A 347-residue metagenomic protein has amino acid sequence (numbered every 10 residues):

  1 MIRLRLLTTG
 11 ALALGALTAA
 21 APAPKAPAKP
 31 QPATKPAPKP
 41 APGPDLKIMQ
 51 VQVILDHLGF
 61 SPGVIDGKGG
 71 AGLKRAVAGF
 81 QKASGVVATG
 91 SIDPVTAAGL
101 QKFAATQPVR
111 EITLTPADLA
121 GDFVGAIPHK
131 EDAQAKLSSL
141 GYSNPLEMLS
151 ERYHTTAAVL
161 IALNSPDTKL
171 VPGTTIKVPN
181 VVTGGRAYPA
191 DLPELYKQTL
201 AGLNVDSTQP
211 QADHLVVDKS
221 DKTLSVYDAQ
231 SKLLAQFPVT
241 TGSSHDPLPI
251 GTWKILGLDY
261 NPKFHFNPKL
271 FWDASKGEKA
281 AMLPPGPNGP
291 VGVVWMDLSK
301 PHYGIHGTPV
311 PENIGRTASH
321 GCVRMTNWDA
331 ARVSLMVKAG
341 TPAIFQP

Functional and structural regions predicted by a protein language model:
L4-A19: Gram-negative bacterial Sec-dependent N-terminal signal peptides
A19-I54, K82, V87, A105-T113 (+3 more regions): Compositionally biased, proline/threonine/alanine/serine-rich low-complexity intrinsically disordered stretches
P42-R75, L119-H154: Primarily a LysM-type cell-wall glycan-binding module
L46-M49, V53, A71-K82, P94 (+8 more regions): Solvent-exposed, polar/charged alpha-helical surfaces in well-ordered, non-transmembrane soluble domains, broadly
D56-F60, A78-V86, A97, Q101-A105 (+7 more regions): Sec-exported extracytoplasmic/periplasmic mature domains
A71-R75, G79-D122, I161-Y196: Extracellular LysM carbohydrate-binding repeats and other cell-envelope/extracellular binding modules
P179-G251, L256-L258, P262: Cell wall/extracellular polymer interaction/catalysis modules
D273-P347: Exported/periplasmic cell-wall-interacting domains
